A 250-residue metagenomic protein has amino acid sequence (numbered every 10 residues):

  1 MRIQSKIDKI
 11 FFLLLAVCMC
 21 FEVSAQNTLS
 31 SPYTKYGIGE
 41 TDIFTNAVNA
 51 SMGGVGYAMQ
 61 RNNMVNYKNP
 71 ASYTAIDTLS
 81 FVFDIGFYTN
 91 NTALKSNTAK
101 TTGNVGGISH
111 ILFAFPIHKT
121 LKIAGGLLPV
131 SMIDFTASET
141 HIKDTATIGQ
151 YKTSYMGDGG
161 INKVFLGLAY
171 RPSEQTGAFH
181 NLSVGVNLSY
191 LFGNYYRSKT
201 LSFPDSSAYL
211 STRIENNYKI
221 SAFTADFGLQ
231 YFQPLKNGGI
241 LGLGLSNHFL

Functional and structural regions predicted by a protein language model:
M1-S30: Bacterial Sec-dependent N-terminal signal peptides
Q26-L250: Subset of outer-membrane beta-barrel
